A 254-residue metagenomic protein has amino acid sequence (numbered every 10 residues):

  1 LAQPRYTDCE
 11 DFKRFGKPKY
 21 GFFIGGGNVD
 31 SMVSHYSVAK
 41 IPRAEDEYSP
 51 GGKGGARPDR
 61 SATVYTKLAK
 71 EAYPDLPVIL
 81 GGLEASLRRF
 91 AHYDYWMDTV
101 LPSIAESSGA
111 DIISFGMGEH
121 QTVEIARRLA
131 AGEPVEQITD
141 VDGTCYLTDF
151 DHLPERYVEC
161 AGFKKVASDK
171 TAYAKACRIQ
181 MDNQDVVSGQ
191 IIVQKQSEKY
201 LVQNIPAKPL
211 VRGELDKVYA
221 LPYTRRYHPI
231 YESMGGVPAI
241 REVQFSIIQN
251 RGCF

Functional and structural regions predicted by a protein language model:
A2-Q196, Q203-N204: Glycine-rich beta-alpha loop elements in corrinoid/cobalamin-binding modules across cobalamin-dependent enzymes
A56, T66, L76, Y227 (+2 more regions): Active-site cores of enzymes that catalyze phosphoryl transfer or operate on phosphate-rich substrates
G81, F115-G116, L221, I247-G252: Generic beta-strand/beta-sheet core signal
V100, G252-F254: Active-site-adjacent bridging/hinge elements
D111, V218, C253: Conserved, mostly hydrophobic/aromatic
T171-Q249: N-terminal [4Fe-4S]-dependent radical SAM core
